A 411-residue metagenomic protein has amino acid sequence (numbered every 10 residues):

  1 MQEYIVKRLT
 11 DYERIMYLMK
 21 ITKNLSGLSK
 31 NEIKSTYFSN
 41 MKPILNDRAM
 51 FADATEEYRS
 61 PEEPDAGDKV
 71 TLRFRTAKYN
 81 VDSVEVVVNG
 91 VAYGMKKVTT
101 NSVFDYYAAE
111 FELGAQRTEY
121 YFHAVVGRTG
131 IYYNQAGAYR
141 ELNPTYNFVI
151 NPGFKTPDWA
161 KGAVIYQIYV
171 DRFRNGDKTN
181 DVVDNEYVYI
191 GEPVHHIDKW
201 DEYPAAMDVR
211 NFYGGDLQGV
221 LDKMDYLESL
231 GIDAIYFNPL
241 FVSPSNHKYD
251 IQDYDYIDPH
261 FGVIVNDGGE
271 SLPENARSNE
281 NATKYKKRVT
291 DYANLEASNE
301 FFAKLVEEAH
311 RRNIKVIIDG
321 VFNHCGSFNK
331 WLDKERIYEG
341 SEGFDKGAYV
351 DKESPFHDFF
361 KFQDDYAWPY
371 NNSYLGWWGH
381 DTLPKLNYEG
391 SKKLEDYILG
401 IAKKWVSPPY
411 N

Functional and structural regions predicted by a protein language model:
M1, L9-D11, H196: Intrinsically disordered, low-complexity regulatory regions of eukaryotic regulatory proteins
M1-Y4, K97, F104, K403: Short intrinsically disordered, low-complexity coil segments enriched in acidic
I5-V6, I337: Intrinsically disordered, low-complexity segments enriched in serine/proline and basic residues
M16-Q167: Glycan-association/targeting regions that enable binding to alpha-glucans and other polysaccharides
V170-D233, L240-Y410: Substrate-binding/active-site clefts of carbohydrate-active enzymes
